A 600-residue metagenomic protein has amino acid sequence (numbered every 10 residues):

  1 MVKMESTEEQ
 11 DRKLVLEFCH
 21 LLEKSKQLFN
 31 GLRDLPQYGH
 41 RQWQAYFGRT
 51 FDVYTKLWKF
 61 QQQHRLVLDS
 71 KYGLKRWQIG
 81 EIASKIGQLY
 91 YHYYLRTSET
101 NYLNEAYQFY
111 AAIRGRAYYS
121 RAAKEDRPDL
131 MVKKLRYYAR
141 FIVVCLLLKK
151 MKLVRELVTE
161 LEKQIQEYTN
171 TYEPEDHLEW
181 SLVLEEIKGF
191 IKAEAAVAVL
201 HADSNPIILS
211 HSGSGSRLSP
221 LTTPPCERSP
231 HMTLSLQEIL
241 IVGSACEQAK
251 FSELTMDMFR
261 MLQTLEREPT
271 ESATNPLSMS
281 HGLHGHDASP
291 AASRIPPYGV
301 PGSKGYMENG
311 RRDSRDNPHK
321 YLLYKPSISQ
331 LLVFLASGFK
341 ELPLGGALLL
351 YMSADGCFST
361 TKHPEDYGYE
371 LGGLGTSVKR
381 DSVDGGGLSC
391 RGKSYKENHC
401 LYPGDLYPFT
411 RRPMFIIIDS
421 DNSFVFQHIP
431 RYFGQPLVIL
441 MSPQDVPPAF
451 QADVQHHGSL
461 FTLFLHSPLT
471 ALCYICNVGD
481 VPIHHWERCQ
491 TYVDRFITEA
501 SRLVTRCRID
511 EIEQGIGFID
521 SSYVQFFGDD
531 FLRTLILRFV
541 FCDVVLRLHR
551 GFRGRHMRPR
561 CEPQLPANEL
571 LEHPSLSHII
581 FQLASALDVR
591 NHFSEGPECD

Functional and structural regions predicted by a protein language model:
M1-K56, Q62-Q63: N-terminal alpha-helical scaffolding segments that mark the starts of alpha-solenoid/helical-repeat architectures
L21, A83, Y90, Y138-F141: TPR repeat positional signature
L32-P36, G87, H92-S98, I142 (+1 more regions): Short coil/turn linking the two alpha-helices of tandem helical-hairpin repeats
L57-W77, G115-D129: Flexible helix-coil transition and linker loops at the boundaries of alpha-helical arrays
E105-L240, S244, P430, T491 (+2 more regions): Cytosolic small-GTPase signaling regions in large eukaryotic proteins
G213, L218-N398, P413, I417-S420: A domain-level signal for caspase-like cysteine endopeptidase catalytic cores and their zymogen-processing architecture
L262, S389, H484-D600: C-terminal functional modules of predominantly eukaryotic multidomain proteins
F415, D419-L532, L537-R538, C542: Active-site-proximal C-terminal subdomain of hydrolase catalytic domains
